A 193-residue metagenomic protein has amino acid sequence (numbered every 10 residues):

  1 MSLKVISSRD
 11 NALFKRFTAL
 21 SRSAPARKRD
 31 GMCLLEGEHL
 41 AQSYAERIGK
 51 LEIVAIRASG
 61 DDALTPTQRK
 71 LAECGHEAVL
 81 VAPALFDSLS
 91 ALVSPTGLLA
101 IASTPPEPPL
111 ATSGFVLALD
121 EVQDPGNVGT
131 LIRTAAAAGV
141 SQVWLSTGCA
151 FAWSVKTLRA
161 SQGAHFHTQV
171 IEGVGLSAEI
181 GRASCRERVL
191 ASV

Functional and structural regions predicted by a protein language model:
M1-T65, C149-A150: Boundary-proximal intrinsically disordered activation/regulatory segments immediately upstream of a helical core
K4-S8, E77-A82, T168-A178: Short acidic-hydrophobic, aromatic-tinged amphipathic segments that line or gate anion-handling sites
R29-M32, K50-I53, G75-E77, Q142-V143 (+1 more regions): Short active-site oxyanion
E46, I101-R188: RNA substrate-binding interface of SAM-dependent RNA methyltransferases
D62, P83-L89, G175-E179: A short acidic, often aromatic-flanked loop/helix-cap motif at beta-alpha or helix-coil junctions that lines enzyme
T67-E73, A160-A164: Short, conserved catalytic or adaptor-binding loops enriched in Gly and charged residues
L71-I101: Glycine/small-residue-rich loop that forms an oxyanion/phosphate-binding "nest" at active or ligand-binding sites
L190-V193: Cysteine-centered metal-binding/redox modules
